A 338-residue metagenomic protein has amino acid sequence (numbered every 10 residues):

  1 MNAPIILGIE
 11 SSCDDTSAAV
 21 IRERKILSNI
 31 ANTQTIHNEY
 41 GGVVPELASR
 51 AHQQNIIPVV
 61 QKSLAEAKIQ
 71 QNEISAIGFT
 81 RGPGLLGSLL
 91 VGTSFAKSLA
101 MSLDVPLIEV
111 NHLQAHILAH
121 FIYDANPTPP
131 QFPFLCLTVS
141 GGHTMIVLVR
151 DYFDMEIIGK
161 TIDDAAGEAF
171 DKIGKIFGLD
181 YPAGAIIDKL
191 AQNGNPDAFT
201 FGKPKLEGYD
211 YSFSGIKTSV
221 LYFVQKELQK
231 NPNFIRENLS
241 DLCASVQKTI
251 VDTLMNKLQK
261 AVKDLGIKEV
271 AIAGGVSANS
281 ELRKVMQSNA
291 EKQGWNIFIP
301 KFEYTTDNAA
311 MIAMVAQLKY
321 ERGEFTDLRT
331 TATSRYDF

Functional and structural regions predicted by a protein language model:
M1-N2, V110-F134, V315-A316: Conserved phosphate-binding catalytic cores of ATP/NTP-utilizing and phosphoryl-transfer enzymes
P4-P83, H112, H116: N-terminal beta-alpha supersecondary unit
T16-I21, C136, T144-L148: Short beta-strand scaffold segments in enzyme catalytic cores
F79-L103, I122-Y123, S280-N289: Short Gly/Thr/Asp-enriched flexible loops that form oxyanion-binding sites at enzyme active sites
E109-V110, V270, Q287-I312: Conserved phosphate-binding/catalytic loops in two-lobed NTP-binding clefts
H116, P300-F338: Glycine-rich phosphate-binding/hydrolytic loop that grips phosphoryl groups
R150-N193, K217-K226: Glycine-rich phosphate-binding loop plus the immediately following alpha-helix
K189-V270, N279-Q293, Y320-G323: A contiguous, well-structured pocket-lining segment that forms one wall/lid of small-molecule binding clefts in soluble
